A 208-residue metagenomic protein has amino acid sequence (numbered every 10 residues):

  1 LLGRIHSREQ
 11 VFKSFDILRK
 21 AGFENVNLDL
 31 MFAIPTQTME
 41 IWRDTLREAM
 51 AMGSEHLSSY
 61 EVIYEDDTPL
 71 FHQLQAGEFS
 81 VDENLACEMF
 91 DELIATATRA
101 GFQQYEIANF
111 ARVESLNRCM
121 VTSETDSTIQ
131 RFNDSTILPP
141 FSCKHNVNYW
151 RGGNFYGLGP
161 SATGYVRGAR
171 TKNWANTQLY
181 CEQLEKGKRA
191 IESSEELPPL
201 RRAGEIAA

Functional and structural regions predicted by a protein language model:
L1-S127, R131-A208: C-terminal scaffold of the Radical SAM
